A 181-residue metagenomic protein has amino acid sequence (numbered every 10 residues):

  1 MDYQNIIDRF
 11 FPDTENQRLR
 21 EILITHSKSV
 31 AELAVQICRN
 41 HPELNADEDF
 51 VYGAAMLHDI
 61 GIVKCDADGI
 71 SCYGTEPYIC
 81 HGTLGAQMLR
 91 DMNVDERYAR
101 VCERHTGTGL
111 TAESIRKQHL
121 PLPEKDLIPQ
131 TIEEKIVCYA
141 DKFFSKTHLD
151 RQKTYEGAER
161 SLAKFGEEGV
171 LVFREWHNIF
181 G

Functional and structural regions predicted by a protein language model:
D2-H26, G61-G74: Active-site flanking loop/helix segments enriched in acidic
A31, V35, G85-A86: Short amphipathic alpha-helical segments
E43-R151, Y155-E156: Divalent metal-dependent catalytic cores for phosphoryl transfer on phosphate-bearing substrates
L162-G181: Charged phosphate-binding loop/patch that engages nucleotide di/tri-phosphates or the phosphate backbone of nucleic
